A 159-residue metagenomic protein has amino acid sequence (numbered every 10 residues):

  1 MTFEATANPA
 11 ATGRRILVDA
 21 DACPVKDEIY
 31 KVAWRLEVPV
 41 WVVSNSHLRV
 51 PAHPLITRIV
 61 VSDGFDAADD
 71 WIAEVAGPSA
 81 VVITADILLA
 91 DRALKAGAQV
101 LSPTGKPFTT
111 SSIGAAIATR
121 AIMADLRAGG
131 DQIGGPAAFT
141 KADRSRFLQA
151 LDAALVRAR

Functional and structural regions predicted by a protein language model:
T2-R159: Nuclease catalytic cores that cleave nucleic-acid phosphodiester bonds, predominantly acidic two-metal-ion
